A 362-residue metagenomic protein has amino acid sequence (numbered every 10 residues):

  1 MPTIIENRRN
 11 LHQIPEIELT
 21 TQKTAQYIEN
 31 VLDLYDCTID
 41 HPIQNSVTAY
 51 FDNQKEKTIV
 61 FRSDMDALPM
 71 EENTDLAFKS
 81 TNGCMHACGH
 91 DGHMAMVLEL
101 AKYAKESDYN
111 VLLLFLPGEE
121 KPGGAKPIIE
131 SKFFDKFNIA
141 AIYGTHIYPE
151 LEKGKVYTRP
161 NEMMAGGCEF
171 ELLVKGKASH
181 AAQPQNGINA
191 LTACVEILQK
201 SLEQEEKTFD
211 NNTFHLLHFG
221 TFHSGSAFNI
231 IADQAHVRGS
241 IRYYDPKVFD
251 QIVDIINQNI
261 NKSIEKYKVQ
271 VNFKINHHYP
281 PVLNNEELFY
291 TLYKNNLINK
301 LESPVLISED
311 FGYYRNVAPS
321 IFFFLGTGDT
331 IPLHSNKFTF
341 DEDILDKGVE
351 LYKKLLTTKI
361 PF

Functional and structural regions predicted by a protein language model:
M1-H86, D91, A95-Y109: Acidic/His- and Gly-rich active-site-bordering loop/insert found across diverse amide/peptide-bond hydrolases
L11, A49, F61, H90 (+8 more regions): Divalent metal-coordination and catalytic microenvironments
I28, M96-A104, A125, C194-I197 (+2 more regions): Buried hydrophobic packing segments
V60-R62, F170, F322-T327: Non-cysteine beta-strand/loop elements that form the S-adenosyl-L-methionine
L68-M70, D75-M85, D91-G92, S107-F222 (+2 more regions): Histidine/acidic-residue-rich, glycine-tolerant segments that coordinate divalent metal ions
L98-E106, E130-F134, N261: Alpha-helical scaffold segments that flank or form the walls of functional sites
V195-F362: Metal-dependent amide/peptide-bond hydrolase catalytic core, centered on the "pita-bread" metallohydrolase fold
